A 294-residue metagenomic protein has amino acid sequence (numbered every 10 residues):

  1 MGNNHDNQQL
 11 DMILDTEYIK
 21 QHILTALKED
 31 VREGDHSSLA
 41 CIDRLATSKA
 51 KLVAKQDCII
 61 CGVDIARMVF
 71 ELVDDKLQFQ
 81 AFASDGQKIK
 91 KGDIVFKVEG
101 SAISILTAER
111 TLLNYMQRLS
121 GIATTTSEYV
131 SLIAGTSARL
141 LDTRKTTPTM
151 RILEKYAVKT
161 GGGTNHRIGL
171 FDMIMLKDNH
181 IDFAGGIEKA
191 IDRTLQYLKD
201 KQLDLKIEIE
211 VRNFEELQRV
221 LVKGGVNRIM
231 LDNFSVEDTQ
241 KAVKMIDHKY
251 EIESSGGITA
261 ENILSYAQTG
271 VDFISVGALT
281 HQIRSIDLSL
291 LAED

Functional and structural regions predicted by a protein language model:
G2-K223, R228, E237-M245, E251-E253 (+2 more regions): Acidic/glycine-rich phosphate/pyrophosphate-binding loops and surrounding catalytic core that coordinate Mg2+
D232-N233, G256, A278-L279: Short secondary-structure boundary segments
N233, N262, S275: C-terminal active-site rim and adjoining tail of enzyme catalytic domains
T259: Conserved PLP phosphate-binding loop immediately N-terminal to the Schiff-base lysine helix in PLP-dependent enzymes
A278-D294: Short, charged, intrinsically disordered terminal tails
